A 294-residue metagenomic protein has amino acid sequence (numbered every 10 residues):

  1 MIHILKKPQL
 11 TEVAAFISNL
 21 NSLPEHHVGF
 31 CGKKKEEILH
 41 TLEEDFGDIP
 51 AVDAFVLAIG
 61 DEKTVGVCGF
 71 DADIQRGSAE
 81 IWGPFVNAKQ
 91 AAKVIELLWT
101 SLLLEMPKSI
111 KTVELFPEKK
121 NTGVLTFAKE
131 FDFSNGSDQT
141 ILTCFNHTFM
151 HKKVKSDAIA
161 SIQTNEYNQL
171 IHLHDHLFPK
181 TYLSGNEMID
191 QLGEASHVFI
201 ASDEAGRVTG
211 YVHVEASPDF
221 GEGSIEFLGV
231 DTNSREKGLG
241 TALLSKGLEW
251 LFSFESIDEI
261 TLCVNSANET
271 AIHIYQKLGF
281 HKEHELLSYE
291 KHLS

Functional and structural regions predicted by a protein language model:
M1-N21, D157-L170: A short beta-loop-alpha structural element at the N-terminal edge of CoA-dependent acyl/N-acetyltransferase catalytic
P24, F30-F55, F178-F199, D203-V208 (+1 more regions): Active-site rim helix/loop that mediates acceptor-substrate recognition in acyltransferases
E37-L97, V212-E226: Conserved donor-binding loop and adjoining core beta-sheet/short helix segment in diverse acyl/aminoacyl transferases
N87-K155, Y289-K291: Acyl-donor-binding surface of acyltransferase catalytic domains
Q90-L104, F227-V230, E236-E249, H273-K277: Conserved acetyl-CoA-binding loop-helix of GNAT-fold acetyltransferases
V113-P117, I225, I260-V264: Conserved hydrophobic beta-strand within the GNAT/NAT acetyltransferase core sheet that lines the active-site cleft
K119-S137, T241, S266-H284: Conserved active-site alpha-helix within GNAT-family acetyltransferase domains
S137-Q163, D258, C263-E269, H284-S294: C-terminal "cap" of GNAT-fold acetyltransferases
